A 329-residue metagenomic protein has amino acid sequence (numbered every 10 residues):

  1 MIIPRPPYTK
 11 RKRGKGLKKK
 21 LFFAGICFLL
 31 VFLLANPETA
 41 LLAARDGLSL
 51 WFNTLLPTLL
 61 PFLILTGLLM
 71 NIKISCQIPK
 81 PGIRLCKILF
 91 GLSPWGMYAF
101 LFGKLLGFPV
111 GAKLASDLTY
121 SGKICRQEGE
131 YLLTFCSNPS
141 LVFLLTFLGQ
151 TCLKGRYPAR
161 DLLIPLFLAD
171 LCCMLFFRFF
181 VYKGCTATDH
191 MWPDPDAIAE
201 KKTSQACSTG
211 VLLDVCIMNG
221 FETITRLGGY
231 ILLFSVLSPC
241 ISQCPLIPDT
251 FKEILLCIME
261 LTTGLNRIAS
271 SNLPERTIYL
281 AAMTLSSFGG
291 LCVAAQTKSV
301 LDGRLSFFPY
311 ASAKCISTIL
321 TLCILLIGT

Functional and structural regions predicted by a protein language model:
I2-K15, Y182-M218: Intrinsically disordered, low-complexity non-transmembrane regions of multi-pass membrane transporters
L21-A40, L63-I74, R178, S235-L246: Structural signal for alpha-helical transmembrane segments and their membrane-water exit/capping regions in multi-pass
L42-R45, C86, D117-K123, T203-N219: Cytosolic juxtamembrane amphipathic/interface segments immediately preceding and feeding into a transmembrane helix
T54-T66, F143, T223-P239, L322: Hydrophobic alpha-helical transmembrane segments in multi-pass membrane proteins
C86-L153, L255-L273, T277-L301: Alpha-helical membrane segments and immediately flanking helix-loop junctions that form or couple to the substrate/ion
K123-V181, V300-C323: Membrane-core helix-loop-helix motifs of multi-pass transport proteins
L213-S286: Transmembrane helical segments that form the transport core of multi-pass membrane transport proteins
I324-T329: Juxtamembrane boundary at the C-terminal end of a transmembrane helix
